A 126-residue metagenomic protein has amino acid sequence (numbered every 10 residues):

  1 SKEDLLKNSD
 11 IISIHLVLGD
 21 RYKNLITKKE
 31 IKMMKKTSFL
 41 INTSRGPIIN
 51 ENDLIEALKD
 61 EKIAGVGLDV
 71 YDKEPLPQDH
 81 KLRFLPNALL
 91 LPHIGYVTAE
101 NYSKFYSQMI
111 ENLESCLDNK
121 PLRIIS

Functional and structural regions predicted by a protein language model:
S1-K81: Rossmann-like adenosine-cofactor binding region
D72-S126: C-terminal helix-to-coil terminal segments
